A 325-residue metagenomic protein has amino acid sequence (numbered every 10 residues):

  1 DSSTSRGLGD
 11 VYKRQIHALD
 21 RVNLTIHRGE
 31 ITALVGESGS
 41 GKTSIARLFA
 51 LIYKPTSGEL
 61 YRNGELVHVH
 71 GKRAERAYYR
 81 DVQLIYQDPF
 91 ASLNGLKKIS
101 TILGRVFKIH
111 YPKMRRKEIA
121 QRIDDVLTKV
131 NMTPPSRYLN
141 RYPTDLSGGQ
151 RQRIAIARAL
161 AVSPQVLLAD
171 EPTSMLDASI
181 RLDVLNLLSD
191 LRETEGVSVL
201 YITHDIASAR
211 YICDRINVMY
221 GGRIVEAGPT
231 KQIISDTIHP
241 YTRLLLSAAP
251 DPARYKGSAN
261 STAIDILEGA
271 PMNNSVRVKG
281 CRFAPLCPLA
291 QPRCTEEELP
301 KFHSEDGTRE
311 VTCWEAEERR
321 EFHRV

Functional and structural regions predicted by a protein language model:
D1-Y12: Single conserved hydrophobic/aromatic residue that forms the stacking wall/gate of nucleotide- or nucleobase-binding
D10, Q15, P229-V325: Charged, flexible cofactor/metal-binding loops and thiol motifs
V35-E37: The feature captures the beta-strand-to-loop junction immediately N-terminal to the Walker
A50: Helix-to-loop junction immediately C-terminal to a conserved catalytic motif
G58-V69: Conserved ABC transporter NBD signature motif
A161-Q165: A short, proline-enriched helix->beta-strand linker immediately N-terminal to the Walker B motif in ABC-type P-loop
P172, L176, I180-S258: P-loop NTP-binding/switch modules centered on Walker-like glycine-rich loops
